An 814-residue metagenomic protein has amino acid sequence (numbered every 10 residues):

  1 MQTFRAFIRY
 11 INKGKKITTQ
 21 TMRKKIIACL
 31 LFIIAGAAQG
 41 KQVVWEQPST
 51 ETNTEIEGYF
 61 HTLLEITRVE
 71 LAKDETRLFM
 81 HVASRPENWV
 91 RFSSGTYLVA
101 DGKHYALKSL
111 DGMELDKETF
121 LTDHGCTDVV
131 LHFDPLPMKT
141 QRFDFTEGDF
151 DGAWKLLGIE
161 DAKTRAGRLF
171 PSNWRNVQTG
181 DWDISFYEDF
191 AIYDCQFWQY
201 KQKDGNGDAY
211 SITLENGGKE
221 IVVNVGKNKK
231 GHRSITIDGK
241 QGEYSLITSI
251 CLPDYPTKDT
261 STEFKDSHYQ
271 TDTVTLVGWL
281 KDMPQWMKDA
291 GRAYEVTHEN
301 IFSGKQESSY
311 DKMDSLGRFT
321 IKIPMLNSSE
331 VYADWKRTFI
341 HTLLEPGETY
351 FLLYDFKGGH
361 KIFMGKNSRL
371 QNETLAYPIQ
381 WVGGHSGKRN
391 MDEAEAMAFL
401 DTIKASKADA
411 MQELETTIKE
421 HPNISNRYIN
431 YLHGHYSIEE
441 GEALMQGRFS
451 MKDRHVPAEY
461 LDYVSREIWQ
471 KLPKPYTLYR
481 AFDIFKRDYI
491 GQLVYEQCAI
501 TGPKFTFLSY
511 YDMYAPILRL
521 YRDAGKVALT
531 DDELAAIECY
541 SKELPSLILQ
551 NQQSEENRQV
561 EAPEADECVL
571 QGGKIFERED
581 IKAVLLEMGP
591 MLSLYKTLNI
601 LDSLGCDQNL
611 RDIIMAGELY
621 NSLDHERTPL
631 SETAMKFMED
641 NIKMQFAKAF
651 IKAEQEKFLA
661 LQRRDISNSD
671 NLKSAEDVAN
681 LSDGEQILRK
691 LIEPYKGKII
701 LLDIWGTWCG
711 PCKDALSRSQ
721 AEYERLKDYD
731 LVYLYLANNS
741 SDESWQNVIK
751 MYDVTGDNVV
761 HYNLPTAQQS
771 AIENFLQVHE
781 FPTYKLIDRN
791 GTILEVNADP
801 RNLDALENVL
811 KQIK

Functional and structural regions predicted by a protein language model:
K41-G167: Conserved functional micro-motifs across diverse proteins
E46-T52, R165-W182, G278: Tryptophan-anchored aromatic micro-motifs
E160-R168, K201-N426: A non-transmembrane, solvent-exposed segment enriched in polar/low-complexity residues
F356-P694: Oxidative protein folding and maturation machinery
Q571, L586, Q746-F781, K785-R789: Short, internal strand/loop/helix patches that form the active-site neighborhood or redox-interaction surface
K696, I704-A721, S740: Conserved redox-active cysteine motifs that mediate thiol-disulfide chemistry, especially di-cysteine Cys-X(1-2)-Cys
K698, L716-L736, I813: Conserved helix-turn-beta segment immediately C-terminal to the redox Cys motif in thioredoxin-like folds
E780-T783, R789-K814: Non-catalytic, surface beta->alpha helical segment in thiol-disulfide oxidoreductase systems
